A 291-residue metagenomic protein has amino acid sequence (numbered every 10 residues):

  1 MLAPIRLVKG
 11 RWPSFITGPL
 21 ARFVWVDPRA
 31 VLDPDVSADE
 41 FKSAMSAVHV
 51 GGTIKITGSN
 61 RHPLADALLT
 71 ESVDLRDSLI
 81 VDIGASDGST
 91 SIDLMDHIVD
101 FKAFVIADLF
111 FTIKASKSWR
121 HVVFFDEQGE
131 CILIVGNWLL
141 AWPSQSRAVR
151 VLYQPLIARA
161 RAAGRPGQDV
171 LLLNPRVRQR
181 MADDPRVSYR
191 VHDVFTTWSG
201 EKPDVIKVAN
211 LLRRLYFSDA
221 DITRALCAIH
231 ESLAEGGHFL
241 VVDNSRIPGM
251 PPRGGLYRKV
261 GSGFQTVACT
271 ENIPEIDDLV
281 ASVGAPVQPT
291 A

Functional and structural regions predicted by a protein language model:
A3-P13, T17-D35, V99-D184, F195 (+1 more regions): Class I S-adenosyl-L-methionine-dependent methyltransferase module
G18-R76, I113-H121: Class I SAM-dependent methyltransferase Rossmann-like catalytic core, especially the SAM/SAH-binding loop
D77-D87: Conserved class I S-adenosyl-L-methionine
D87-D100: Conserved SAM-binding loop of SAM-dependent methyltransferases across substrates and taxa, primarily the Class I
F195-I206: A short acidic, Gly/Pro-enriched loop at the edge of an enzyme's catalytic core that lines a small-molecule cofactor
D204-S218: A short SAM/SAH-binding and catalytic strip from SAM-dependent methyltransferases
T223-E235: A short glycine-rich, Lys/Arg-flanked "PGG" loop and its adjoining helix->strand segment in the class I
G236-N244: Conserved beta-strand signature within the Rossmann-like core of class I S-adenosyl-L-methionine
